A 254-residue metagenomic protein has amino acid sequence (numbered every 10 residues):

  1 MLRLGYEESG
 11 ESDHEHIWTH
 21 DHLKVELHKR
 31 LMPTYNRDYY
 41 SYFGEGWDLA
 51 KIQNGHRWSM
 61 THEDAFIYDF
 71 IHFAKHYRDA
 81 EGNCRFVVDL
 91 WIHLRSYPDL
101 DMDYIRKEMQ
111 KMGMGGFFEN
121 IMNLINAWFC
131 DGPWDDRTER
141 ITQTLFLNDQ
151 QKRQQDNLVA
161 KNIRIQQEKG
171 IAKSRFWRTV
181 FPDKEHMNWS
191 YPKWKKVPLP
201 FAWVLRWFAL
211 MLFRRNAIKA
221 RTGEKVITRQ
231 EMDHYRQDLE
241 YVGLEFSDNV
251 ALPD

Functional and structural regions predicted by a protein language model:
M1-D254: Conserved NTP-donor binding/palm subdomain of two-metal-ion nucleotidyltransferases/polymerases, i.e., the charged
